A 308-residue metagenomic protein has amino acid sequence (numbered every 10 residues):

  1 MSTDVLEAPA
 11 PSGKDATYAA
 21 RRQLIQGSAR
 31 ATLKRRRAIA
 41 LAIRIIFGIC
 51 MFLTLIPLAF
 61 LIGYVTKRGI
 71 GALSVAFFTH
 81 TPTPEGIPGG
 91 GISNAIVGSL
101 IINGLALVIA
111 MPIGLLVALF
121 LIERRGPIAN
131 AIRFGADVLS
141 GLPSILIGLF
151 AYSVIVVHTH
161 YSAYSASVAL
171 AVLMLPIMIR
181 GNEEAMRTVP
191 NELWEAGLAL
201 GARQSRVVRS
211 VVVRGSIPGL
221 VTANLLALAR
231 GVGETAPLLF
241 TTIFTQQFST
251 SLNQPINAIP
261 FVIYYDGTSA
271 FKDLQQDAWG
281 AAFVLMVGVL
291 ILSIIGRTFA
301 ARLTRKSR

Functional and structural regions predicted by a protein language model:
M1-M51, G296-R308: Transmembrane alpha-helical segments of polytopic membrane transport and secretion proteins
Q26-I49, G63-A106, V262-Q276: Periplasmic/extracellular loop-to-transmembrane helix junction in inner-membrane transport proteins
E85-G86, L238-V287: Interhelical loop and adjacent transmembrane-helix boundary motif in polytopic membrane transport permeases
A106-A136, L149, G296-R305: Transmembrane-helix boundary motif in ABC transporter permease subunits
L107, G181-N182, Q204-T241: Transmembrane alpha-helices
R125-A129, R133, P190-T222: Amphipathic cytosolic juxtamembrane alpha-helices at the membrane-cytosol interface of multi-pass membrane transporters
D137-L173: Generic hydrophobic transmembrane alpha-helix motif, especially the helices
E183-R187, T222-L225, Y265-R308: C-terminal transmembrane helix and the adjacent membrane-cytosol boundary/short C-terminal tail of inner/organellar
